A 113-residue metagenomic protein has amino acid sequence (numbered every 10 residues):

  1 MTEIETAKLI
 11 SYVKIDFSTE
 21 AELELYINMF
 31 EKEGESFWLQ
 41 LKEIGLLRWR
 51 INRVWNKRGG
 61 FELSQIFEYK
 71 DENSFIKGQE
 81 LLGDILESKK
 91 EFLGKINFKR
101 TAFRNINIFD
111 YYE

Functional and structural regions predicted by a protein language model:
M1-A7, I44-S64, E87-E113: Glycine-rich beta-strand-turn "strand-cap" elements at beta-sheet edges
T2, V13-S18, I27-N28: Short acidic/polar alpha-helix capping motifs at helix-coil junctions
K8-F17, W49-G83: Short, well-ordered beta-strand segments in beta-rich or mixed alpha/beta enzyme and ligand-binding folds
Y12, Y26, Y69, Y111-Y112: Sequence-level detector for tyrosine residue identity
F17, E22, E31, E35 (+5 more regions): Short linear sequence elements within intrinsically disordered, low-complexity coil regions
A21-W49, D84-K89: Short amphipathic alpha-helical segments
E24-N28, L41, S64, I76-E80 (+2 more regions): Surface-exposed beta-strand edges and their flanking turn/coil or helix-capping segments
